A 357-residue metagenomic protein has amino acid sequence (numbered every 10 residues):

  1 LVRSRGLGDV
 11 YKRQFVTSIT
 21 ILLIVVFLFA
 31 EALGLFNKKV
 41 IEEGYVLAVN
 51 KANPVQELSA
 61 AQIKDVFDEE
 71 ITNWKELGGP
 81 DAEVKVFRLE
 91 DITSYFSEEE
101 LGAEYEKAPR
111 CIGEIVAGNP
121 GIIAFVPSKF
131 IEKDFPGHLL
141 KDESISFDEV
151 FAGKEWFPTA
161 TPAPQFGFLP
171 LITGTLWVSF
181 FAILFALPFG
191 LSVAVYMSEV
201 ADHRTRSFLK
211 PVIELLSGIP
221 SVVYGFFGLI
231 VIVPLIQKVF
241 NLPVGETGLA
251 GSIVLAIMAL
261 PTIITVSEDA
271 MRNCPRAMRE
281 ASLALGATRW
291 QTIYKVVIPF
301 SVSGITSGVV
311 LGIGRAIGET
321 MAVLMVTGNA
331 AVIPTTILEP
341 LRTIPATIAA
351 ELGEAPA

Functional and structural regions predicted by a protein language model:
L1-L7, Y11: Single conserved hydrophobic/aromatic residue that forms the stacking wall/gate of nucleotide- or nucleobase-binding
V16, F166-V195: Transmembrane alpha-helix signature in integral membrane proteins
L33-F36, D148-F166, Y224-M258, T327-G328: Membrane-interfacial helix termini and adjacent extracytoplasmic/periplasmic loops of multi-pass transporters
K39-A152: Flexible loop/hinge segments at secondary-structure junctions
F189-G228, V266: Cytoplasmic-entry segments and transmembrane alpha-helices of multi-pass inner-membrane transporters
V266, P275, R289-M325: Transmembrane alpha-helices
L324-A357: Interhelical loop and adjacent transmembrane-helix boundary motif in polytopic membrane transport permeases
